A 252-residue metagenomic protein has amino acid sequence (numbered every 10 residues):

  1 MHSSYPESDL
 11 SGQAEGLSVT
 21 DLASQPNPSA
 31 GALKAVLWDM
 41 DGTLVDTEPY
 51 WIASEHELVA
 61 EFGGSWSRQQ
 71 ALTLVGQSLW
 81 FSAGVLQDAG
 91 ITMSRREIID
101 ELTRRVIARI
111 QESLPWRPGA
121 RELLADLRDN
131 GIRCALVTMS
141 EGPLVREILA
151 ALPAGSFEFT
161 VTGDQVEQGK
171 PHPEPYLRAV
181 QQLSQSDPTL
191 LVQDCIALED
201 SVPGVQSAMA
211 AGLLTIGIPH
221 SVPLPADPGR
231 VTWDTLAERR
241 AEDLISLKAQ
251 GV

Functional and structural regions predicted by a protein language model:
M1-K34, A125-R128, G142-V252: Asp-based, Mg2+/Mn2+-dependent phosphohydrolase catalytic module
G16, D21, P26-D126, N130: N-terminal helical cap/lid subdomain that shapes the substrate entry/recognition surface in HAD-like hydrolases
T43, T138-S140: Conserved phosphate-coupling serine/threonine residues in phosphotransfer and NTP-handling enzymes
S65, R133, L214: Residue-level detector of anion-binding/catalytic polar loops
E112, E141-G142: Short coil/turn segments
W116, V137, Q168: Residue-level marker of regulatory loop/turn positions in helix-turn-helix DNA-binding domains and in histidine
C134-T138, P153: Hydrophobic, well-structured mid-protein blocks that either form specific transmembrane helices
